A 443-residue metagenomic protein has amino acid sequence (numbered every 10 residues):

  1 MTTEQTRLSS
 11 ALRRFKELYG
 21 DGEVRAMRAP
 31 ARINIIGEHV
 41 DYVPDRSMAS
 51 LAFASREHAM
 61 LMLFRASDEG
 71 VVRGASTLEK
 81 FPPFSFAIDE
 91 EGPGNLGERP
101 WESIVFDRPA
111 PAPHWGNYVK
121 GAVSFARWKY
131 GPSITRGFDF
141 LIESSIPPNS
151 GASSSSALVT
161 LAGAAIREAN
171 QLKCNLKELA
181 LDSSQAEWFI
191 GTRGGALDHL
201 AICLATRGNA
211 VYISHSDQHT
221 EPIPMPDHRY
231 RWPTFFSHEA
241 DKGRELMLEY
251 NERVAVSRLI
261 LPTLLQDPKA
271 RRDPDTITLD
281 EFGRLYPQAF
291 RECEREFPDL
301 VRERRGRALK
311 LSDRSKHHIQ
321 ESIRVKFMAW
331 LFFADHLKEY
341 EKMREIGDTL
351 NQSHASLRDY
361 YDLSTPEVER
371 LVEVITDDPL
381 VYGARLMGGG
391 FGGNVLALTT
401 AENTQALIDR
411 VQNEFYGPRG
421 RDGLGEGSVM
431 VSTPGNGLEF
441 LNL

Functional and structural regions predicted by a protein language model:
M1-R32, I36-V40, P44, M60 (+3 more regions): C-terminal nucleotide
R32, G37, D41, S153-S156 (+2 more regions): Conserved phosphate/anionic-ligand binding catalytic regions in large, soluble enzymes, centered on
A54-R56, A152-L172, L396-T400: DPxDG-like acidic metal-binding loop motif
R73-A75, T135-S144, C174-A186, R344-T349 (+2 more regions): Beta-strand segments within the central parallel beta-sheet cores of soluble alpha/beta enzyme folds
P100-V105, V123-S124, Y130-I146: Glycine- and acidic-rich phosphate- and metal-coordinating loops
S124-W128, A164-E168, W330: Short glycine/serine- and small hydrophobic-enriched flexible loop segments
K129-G137, I166-D182, A401-E414, P418-D422: Phosphate-handling active-site elements
K173-T220, A384-M387, V431, G435-N436: Alpha/beta catalytic cores of group-transfer enzymes, especially the acyltransferase/condensing modules of polyketide
